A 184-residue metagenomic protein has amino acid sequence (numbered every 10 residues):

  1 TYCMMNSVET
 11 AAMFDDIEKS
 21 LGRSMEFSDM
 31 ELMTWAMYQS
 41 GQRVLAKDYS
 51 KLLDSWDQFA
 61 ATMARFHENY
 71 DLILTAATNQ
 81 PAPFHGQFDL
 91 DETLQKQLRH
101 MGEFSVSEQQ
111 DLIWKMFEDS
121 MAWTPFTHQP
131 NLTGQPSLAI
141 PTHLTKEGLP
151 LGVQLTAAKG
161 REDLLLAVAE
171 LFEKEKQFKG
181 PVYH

Functional and structural regions predicted by a protein language model:
T1-S7, D89-D91, V153-T156: Short low-complexity, flexible loop/linker segments enriched in glycine and/or proline with clustered acidic
S7-A64, A77-L112, P141-T142, K146-E147: Short helix-loop capping/hinge segments that flank enzyme active sites or metal/cofactor-binding pockets
S50, A61, E103-F104, M116-F126 (+1 more regions): Structural helix-boundary/capping segments
